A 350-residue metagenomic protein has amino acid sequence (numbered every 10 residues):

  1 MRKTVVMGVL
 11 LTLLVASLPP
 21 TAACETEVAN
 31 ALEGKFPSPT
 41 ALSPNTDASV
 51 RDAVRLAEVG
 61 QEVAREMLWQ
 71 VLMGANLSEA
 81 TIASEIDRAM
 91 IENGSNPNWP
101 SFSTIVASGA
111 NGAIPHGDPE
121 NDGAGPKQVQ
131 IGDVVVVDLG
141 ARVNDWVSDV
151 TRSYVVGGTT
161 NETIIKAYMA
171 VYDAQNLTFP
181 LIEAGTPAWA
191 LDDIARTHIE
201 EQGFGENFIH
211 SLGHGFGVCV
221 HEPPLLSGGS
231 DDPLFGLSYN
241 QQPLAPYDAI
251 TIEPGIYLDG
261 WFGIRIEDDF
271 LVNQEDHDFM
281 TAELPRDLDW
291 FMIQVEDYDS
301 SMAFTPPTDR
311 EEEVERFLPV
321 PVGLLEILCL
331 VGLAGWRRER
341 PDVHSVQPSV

Functional and structural regions predicted by a protein language model:
R2-L10, G323-E326: Sec-dependent signal peptide recognition, specifically the positively charged N-region followed immediately by
G8-S17, C329: Bacterial N-terminal signal peptides
A16-T21, L333-R337: Hydrophobic membrane-targeting alpha-helices
S17-N30, V314-L318: Sec-dependent signal peptide cleavage junction
C24-R310: Active-site neighborhoods and metal-handling regions in enzymes and metal-associated proteins
D309-L325: Juxtamembrane/start-of-transmembrane alpha-helix segments at the extracytoplasmic/lumenal side of membrane anchors
V322-E339: A cross-kingdom C-terminal cell-surface attachment/processing module
P341-V350: Cytoplasmic C-terminal tails of single-pass
